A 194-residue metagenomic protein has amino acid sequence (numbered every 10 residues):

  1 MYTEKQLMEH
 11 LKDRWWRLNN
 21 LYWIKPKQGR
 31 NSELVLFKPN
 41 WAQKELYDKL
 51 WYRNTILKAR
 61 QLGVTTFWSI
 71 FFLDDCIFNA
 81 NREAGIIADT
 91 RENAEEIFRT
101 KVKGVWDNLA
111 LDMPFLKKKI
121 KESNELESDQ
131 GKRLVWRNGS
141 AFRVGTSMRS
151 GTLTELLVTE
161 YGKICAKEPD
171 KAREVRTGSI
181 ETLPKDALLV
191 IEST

Functional and structural regions predicted by a protein language model:
M1-T194: Phosphate/NTP-binding elements of NTP-utilizing enzymes
